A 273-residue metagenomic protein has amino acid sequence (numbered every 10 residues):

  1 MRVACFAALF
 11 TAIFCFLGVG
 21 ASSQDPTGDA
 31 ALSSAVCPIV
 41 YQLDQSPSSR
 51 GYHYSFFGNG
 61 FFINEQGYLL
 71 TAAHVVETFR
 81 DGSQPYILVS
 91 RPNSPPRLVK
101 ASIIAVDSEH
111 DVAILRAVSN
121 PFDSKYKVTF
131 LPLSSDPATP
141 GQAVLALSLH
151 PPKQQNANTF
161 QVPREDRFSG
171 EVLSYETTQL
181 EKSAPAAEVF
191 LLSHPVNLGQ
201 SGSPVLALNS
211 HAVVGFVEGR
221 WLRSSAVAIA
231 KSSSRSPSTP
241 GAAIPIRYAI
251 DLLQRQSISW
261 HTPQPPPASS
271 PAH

Functional and structural regions predicted by a protein language model:
M1-C5: Positively charged n-region of N-terminal signal peptides that target proteins for export
A7-F16: Bacterial N-terminal signal peptides
C15, V19-S55, S269-H273: Protease-domain processing segments flanking chymotrypsin-fold serine proteases, especially trypsin-like
Q24-D25, V75, Y126-V189, V196-Q200 (+1 more regions): Flexible, gly/ser-rich surface segments that form the specificity/activation loops bordering the active-site cleft
D25-D29, Q84, D123-S124, H150-K153 (+2 more regions): C-terminal cap/linker of serine protease catalytic domains
D25-P26, S46-A72, R97-K100, G202 (+1 more regions): A conserved glycine-rich beta-strand in the N-terminal activation segment of trypsin-fold
F57, N64-V112, A117-N120: Catalytic-histidine neighborhood of serine endopeptidases, predominantly the chymotrypsin-like S1/PA family
F62, P195-V217: Catalytic nucleophile loop of clan PA
